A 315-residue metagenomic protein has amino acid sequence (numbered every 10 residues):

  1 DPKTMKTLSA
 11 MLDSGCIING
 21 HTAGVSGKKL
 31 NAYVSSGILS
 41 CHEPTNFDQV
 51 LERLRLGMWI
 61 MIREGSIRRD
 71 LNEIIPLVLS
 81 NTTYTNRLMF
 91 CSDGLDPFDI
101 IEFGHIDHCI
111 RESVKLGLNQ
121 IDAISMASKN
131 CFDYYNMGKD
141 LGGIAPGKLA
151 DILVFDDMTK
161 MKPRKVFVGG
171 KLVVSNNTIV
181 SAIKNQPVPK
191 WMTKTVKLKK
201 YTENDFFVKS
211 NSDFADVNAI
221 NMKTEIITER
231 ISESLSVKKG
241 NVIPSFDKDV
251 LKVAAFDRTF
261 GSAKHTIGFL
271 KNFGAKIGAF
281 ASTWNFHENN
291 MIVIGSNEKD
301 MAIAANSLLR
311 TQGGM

Functional and structural regions predicted by a protein language model:
D1-I62, R69-F90, I101-K115, N119-D122 (+1 more regions): Histidine/acidic residue-rich metal-binding segments in metalloenzymes
T45, G65-S66, M158, S296: Structured loop/turn residues at secondary-structure junctions
S66-R68, N130-C131: Acidic, glycine-rich active-site loops and adjacent beta-strand->loop/helix elements that engage anionic groups
R68-R69, K162: Short glycine-rich, flexible loops that bind phosphorylated cofactors or substrates
D93: Active-site glycine-centered loops adjacent to acidic/histidine catalytic or metal-binding residues that shape
D96: Short, glycine/acidic-enriched loop or turn micro-motifs at the edges of active sites
I101-G117, I121-M315: Active-site microenvironment of metallo-dependent hydrolases
